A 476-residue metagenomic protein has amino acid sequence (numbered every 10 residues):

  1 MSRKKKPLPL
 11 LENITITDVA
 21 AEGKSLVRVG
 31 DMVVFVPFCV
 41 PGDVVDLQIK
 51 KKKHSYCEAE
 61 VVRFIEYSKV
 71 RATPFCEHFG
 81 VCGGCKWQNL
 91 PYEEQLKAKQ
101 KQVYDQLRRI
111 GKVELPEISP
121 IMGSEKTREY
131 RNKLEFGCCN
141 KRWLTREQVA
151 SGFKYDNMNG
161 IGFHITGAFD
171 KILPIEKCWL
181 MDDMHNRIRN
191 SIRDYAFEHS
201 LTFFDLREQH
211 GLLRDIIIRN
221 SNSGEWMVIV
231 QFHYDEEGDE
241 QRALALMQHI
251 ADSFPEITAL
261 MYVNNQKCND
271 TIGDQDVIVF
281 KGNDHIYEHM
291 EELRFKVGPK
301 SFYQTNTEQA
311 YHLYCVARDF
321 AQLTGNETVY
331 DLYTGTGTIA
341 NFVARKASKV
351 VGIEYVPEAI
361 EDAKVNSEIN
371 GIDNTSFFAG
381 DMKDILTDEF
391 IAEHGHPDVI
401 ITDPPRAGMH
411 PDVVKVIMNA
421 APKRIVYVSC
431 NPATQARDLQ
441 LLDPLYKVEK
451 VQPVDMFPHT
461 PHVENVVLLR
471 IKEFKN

Functional and structural regions predicted by a protein language model:
M1-H78, S376, D384: Terminal RNA-binding accessory module
S2-N13, D18-G23, E237-N476: Rossmann-like S-adenosyl-L-methionine
S25-G30, G162-I165, I229-Q231, A363: Short, acidic/hydrophobic/Gly-rich beta-strand patch recurrent on exposed beta strands that often constitutes part
G42, M181, N306: Short, conserved phosphate/pyrophosphate- and ester-handling motifs at nucleotide-, phospho-/glycolipid
R63-T73, G80-T202: Extended interfacial segments that mediate partner engagement and assembly in macromolecular machines
D170-R214, Y234-M261: Internal alpha/beta scaffold segment
I218, G224-H233, R294-G298: Short, aliphatic-rich beta-strand segments
